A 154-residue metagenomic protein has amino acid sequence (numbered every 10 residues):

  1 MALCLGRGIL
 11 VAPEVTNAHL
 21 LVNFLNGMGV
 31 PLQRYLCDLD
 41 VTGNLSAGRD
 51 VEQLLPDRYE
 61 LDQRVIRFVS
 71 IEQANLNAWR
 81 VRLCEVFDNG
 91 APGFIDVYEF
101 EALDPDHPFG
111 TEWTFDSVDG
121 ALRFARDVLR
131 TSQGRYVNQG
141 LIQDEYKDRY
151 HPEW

Functional and structural regions predicted by a protein language model:
A2-C4, D104-W154: Acidic, proline/glycine-rich low-complexity IDRs
A2-I66: Negatively charged, low-complexity tracts enriched in Asp/Glu with abundant Ser/Thr
F24-L25, L55, I95-V97, R149-W154: Long, C-terminal folded domains that constitute the functional core of proteins
Y35, R64, Q73-A91, E145-W154: A cross-kingdom feature marking charged/low-complexity
V41-N44, D50, S70-F109, Q139: Short aromatic-glycine-(Arg/Gly/Cys) micro-motifs in beta-strand/loop hairpins
L55-R58, R67-S70, E99-A102, L122-R123: Intrinsically disordered, low-complexity boundary segments flanking structured domains
